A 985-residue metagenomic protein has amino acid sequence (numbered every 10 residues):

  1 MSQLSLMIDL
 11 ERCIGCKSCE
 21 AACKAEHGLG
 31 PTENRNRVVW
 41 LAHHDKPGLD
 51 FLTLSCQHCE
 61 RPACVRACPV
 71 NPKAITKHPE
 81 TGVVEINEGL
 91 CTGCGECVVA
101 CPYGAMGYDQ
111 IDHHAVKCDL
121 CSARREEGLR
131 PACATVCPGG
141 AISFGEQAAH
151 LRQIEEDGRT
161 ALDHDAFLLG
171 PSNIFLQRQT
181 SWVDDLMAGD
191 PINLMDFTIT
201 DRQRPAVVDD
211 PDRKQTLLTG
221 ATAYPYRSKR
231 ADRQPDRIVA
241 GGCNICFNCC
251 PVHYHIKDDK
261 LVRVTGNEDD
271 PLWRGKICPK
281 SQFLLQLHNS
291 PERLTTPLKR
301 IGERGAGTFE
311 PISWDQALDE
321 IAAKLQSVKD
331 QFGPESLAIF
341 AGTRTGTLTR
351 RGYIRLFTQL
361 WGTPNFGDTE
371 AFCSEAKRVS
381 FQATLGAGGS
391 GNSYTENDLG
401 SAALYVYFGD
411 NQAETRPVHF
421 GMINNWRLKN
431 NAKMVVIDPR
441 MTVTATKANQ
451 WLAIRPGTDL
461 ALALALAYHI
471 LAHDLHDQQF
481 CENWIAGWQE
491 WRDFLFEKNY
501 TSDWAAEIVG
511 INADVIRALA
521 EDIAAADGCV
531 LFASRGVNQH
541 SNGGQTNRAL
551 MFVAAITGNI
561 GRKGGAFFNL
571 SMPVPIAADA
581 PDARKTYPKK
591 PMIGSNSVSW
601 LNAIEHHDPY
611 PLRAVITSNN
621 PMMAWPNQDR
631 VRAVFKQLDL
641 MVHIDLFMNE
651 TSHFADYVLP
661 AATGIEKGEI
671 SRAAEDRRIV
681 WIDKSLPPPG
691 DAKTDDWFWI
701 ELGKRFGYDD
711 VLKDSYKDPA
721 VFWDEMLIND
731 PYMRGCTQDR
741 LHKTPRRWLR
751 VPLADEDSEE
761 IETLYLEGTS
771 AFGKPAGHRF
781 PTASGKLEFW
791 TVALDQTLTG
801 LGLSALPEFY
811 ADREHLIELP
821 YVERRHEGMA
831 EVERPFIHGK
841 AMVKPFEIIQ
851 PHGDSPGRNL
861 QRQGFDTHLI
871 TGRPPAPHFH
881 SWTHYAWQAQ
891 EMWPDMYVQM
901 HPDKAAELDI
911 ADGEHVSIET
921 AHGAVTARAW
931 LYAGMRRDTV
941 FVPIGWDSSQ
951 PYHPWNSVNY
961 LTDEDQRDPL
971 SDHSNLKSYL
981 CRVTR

Functional and structural regions predicted by a protein language model:
M1-E33, V38-L49, I75, P79-G82 (+10 more regions): N-terminal export/assembly segments and adjacent metallocofactor-ligating motifs of anaerobic energy-metabolism
C64-A132, A141-A149: Inter-heme linker and motif-flanking segments adjacent to c-type heme-binding CXXCH motifs in c-type cytochromes
Q203-R213, D695-T744, L819-F836, H880 (+2 more regions): Long, contiguous, secondary-structure-rich segments that constitute the structural scaffold of globular domains
R300-Q316, H473-A513, S685-D795, L869 (+3 more regions): N-terminal leader/propeptide and maturation segments of large enzyme subunits in energy/redox metabolism and hydrolases
A317-L337, T395-A403, F494-E497, R517-V530 (+1 more regions): Glycine-rich phosphate/diphosphate-binding loops that line cofactor/substrate pockets in enzymes
I354-N425, N430-V435, T444, A461-L464 (+4 more regions): Extended redox/cofactor-interaction regions of prokaryotic respiratory oxidoreductases
T446-I454, R677-P689: Short beta-alpha connecting loops at secondary-structure transitions that line or flank enzyme active sites
L466, A486-W600: Active-site phosphate/pyrophosphate-binding segments
